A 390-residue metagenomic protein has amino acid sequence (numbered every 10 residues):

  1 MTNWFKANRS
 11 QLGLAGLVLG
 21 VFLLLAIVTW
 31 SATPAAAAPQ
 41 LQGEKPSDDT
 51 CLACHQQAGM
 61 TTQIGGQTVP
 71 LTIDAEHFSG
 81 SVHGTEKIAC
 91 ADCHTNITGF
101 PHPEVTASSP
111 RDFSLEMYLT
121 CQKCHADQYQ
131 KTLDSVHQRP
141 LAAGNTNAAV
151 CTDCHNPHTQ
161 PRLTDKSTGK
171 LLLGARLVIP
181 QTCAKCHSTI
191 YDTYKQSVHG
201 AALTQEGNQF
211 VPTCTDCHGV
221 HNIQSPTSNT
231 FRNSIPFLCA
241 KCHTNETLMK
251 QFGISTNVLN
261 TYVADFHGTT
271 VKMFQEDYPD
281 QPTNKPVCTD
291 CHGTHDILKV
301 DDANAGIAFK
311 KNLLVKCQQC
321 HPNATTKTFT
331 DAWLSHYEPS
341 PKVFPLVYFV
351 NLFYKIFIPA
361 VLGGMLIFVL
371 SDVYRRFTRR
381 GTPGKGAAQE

Functional and structural regions predicted by a protein language model:
T2-E390: Short sequence/structural segments immediately N-terminal
